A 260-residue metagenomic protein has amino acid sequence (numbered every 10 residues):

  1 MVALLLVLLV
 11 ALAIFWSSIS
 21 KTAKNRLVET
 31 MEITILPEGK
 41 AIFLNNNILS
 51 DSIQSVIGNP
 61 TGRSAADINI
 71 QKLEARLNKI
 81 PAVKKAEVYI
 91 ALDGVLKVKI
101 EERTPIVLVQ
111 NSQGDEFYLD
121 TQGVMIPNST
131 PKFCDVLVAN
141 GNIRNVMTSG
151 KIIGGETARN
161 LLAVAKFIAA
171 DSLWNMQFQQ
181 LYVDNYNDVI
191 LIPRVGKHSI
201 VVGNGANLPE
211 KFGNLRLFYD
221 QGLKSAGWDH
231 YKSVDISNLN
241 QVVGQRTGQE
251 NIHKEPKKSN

Functional and structural regions predicted by a protein language model:
M1-I35, S52-S64, I68-K79, K84-N260: Charged, solvent-exposed interaction patches on well-folded alpha/beta domains that mediate macromolecular contacts
I35-A41: Structural beta->alpha junctions
I42, N46-Q54: Histidine-centered catalytic/metal-coordination loop motif
